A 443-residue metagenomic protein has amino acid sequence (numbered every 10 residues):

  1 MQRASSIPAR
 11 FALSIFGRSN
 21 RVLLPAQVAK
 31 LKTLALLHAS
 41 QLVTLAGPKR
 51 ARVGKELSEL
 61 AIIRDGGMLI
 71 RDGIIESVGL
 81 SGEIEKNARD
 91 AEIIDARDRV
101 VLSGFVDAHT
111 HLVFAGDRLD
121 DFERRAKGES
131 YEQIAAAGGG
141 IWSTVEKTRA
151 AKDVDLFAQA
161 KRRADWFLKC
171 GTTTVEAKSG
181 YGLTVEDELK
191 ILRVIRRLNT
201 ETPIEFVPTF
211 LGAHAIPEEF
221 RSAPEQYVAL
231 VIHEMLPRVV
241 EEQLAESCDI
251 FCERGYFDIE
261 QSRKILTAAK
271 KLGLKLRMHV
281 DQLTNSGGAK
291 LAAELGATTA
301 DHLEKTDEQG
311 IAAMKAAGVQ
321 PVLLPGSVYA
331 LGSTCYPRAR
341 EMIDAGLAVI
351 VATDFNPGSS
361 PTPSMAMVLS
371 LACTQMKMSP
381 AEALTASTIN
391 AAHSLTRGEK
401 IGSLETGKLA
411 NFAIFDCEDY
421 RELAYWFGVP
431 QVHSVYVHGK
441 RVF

Functional and structural regions predicted by a protein language model:
A29, V43-L102: Histidine-rich, glycine-flanked metal-binding segment
A39, M68, G73, D98 (+14 more regions): Divalent metal-coordination and catalytic microenvironments
A91-Q159: Metal-associated gating/positioning segment near the N- to mid-region
G139-K161, D165-W166, T173-S286: Metal-coordinating catalytic core of metallo-dependent amide/deamination hydrolases
K275-L276, N285-S403, F415-R421, F427-V429 (+1 more regions): Active-site-adjacent C-terminal substructures of enzyme catalytic domains
